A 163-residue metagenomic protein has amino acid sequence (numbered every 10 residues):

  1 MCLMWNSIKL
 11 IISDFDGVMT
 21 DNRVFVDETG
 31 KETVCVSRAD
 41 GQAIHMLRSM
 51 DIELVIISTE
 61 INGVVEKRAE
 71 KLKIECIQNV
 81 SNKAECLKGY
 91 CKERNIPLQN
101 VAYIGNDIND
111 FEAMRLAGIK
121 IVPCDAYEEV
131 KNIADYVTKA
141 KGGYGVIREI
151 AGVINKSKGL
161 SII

Functional and structural regions predicted by a protein language model:
M1-A84: Alpha-helical substrate-recognition element adjacent to the catalytic core
T33-V34, C76-I77, A84-I163: Mg2+-dependent phosphoryl-transfer enzymes with acidic/Ser/Thr/Gly-rich catalytic loops
